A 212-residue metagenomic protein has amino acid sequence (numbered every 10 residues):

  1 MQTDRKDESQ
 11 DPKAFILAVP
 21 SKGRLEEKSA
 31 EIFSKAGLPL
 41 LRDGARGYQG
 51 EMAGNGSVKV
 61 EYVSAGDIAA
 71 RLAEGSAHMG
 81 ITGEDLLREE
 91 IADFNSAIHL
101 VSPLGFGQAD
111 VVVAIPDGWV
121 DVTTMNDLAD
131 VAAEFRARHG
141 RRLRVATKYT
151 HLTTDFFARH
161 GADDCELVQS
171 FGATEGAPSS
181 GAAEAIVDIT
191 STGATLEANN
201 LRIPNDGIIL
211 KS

Functional and structural regions predicted by a protein language model:
M1-S212: Domain-level signature for soluble enzymes in the chorismate/prephenate branch of the shikimate pathway
